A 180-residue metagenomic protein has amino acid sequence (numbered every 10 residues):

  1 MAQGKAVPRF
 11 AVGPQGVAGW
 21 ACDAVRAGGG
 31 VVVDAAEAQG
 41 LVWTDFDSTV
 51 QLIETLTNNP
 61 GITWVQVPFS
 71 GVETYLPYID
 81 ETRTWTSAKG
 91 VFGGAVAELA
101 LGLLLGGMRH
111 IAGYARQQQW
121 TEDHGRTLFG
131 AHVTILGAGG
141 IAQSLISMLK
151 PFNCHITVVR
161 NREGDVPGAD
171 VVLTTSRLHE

Functional and structural regions predicted by a protein language model:
M1-D47: N-terminal glycine-/charge-rich "phosphate-binding" loop or analogous flexible N-terminal tail
G4-V7, T82, F129-V133: Phosphate-coordination loops involved in phosphoryl transfer and adenosine-cofactor binding
A21-V25, A35-E37, T74-E81, R162-D170: Short loop/helix-cap segments at secondary-structure boundaries that form the rim of catalytic
A24, L99, L103, S144 (+1 more regions): Rossmann-fold NAD(P)-dependent oxidoreductase module
V31, T63, T84, H155 (+1 more regions): Conserved beta-strand segments of alpha/beta enzyme cores
Q39-G40, W64, V171, E180: Short, Asp-centered acidic motifs that coordinate Mg2+ and/or phosphate in catalytic or ligand-binding sites
G40-R116: Phosphate/diphosphate ligand-binding glycine-rich loop within oxidoreductases
H124-E180: Rossmann-like dinucleotide/phosphate-binding beta-alpha-beta segment
